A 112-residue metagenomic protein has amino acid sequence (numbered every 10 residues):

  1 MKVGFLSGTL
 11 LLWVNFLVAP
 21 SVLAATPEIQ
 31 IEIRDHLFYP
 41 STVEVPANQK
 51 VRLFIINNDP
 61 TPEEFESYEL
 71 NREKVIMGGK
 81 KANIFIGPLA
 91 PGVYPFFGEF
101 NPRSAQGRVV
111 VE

Functional and structural regions predicted by a protein language model:
M1-K2: N-terminal secretory signal peptides that target proteins for export/translocation
S7-A19: Bacterial N-terminal signal peptides
S21-Q30, L37, M77-E112: Extracellular/periplasmic metallocenter environments
S41, Q49-L53: Structural beta-strand segments of beta-rich domains
S41-V43, N71-V75: Beta-strand-rich interaction surfaces with strong enrichment in secreted/lumenal proteins
V51, T61-E63, A105-G107: Short beta-strand/loop motifs in extracellular/secreted proteins, especially within beta-sandwich accessory domains
I55-N57: Asparagine-centered strand-capping/turn motif at beta-strand->loop junctions
E63-E69: Change to "...patches in solvent-exposed regions of secreted, membrane-anchored, or virion-exposed structural
